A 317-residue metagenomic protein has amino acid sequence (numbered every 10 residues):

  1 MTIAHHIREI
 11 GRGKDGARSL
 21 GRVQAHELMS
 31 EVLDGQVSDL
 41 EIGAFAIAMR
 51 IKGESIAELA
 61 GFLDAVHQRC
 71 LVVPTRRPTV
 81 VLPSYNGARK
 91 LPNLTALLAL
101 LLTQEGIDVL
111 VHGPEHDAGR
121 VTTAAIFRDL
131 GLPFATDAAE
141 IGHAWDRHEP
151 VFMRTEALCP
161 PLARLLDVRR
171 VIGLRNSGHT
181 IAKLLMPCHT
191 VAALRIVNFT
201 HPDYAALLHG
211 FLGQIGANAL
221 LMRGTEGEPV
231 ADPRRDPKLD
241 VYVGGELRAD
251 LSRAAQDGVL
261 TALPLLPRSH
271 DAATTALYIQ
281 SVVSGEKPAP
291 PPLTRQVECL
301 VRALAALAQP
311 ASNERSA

Functional and structural regions predicted by a protein language model:
M1-L91, T103-V109, L260-L266, A276-P288 (+1 more regions): Acidic, glycine/proline-rich low-complexity segments that act as flexible tails and inter-domain linkers
A17, G87, H112-H116, M153-A157 (+2 more regions): Glycine- and other small-residue-rich loops at beta-strand/loop junctions that grip anionic moieties
F45, F127, A182, V297: Residue-level signal for inorganic ion chemistry
L63-N86, A139-L165, Q256: Self-splicing inteins and homing endonuclease
R77-A144: A generic, well-ordered mixed alpha/beta core segment in the N-terminal half of proteins
A138-N198: Phosphate/diphosphate-binding glycine-rich loops and adjacent basic-rich segments that engage nucleotide
V171-S281, P290: A structural signal for small-residue-enriched, beta-sheet-centric alpha/beta enzyme cores and oligomeric scaffold folds
T225-E228, T294-L300: Small/polar glycine-rich anion-binding or flexible loop at a beta-alpha turn
